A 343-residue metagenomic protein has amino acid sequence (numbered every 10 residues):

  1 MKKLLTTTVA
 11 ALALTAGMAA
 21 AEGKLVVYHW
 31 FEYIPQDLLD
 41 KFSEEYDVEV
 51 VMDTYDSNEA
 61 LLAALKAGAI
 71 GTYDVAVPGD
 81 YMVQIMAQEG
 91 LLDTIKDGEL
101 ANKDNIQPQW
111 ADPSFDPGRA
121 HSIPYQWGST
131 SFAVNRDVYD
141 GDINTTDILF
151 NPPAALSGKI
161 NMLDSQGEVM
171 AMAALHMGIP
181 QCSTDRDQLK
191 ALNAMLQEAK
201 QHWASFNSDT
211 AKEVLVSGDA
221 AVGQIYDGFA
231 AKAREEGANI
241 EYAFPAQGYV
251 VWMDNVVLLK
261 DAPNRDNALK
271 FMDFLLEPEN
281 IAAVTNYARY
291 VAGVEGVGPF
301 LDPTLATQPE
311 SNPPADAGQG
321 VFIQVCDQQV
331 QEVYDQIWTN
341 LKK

Functional and structural regions predicted by a protein language model:
E22-I85: Early extracytoplasmic/lumenal segment of secretory-pathway proteins
Y73-V77, A204-S205, A221-Y226, E241-Y242: Paired acidic/hydrophobic, glycine-rich loop segments that form the ligand-binding mouth/hinge of periplasmic-binding
V77-D219: Extracytoplasmic ligand-binding site segments that recognize negatively charged/polar headgroups
V83-I85, V216, V222-N239: A ligand-binding cleft/hinge motif common to bilobed small-molecule-binding domains
S131-V138, A174-H176, M253-N264, A283-N286: A bilobed periplasmic-binding-protein/Venus flytrap-type ligand-binding module shared by bacterial periplasmic
L189-E198, R234-A262: Periplasmic-binding protein-like
L259-G318: Mature extracytoplasmic/periplasmic domains
A315-K343: Conserved C-terminal helix/tail region of periplasmic/extracytoplasmic solute-binding proteins
